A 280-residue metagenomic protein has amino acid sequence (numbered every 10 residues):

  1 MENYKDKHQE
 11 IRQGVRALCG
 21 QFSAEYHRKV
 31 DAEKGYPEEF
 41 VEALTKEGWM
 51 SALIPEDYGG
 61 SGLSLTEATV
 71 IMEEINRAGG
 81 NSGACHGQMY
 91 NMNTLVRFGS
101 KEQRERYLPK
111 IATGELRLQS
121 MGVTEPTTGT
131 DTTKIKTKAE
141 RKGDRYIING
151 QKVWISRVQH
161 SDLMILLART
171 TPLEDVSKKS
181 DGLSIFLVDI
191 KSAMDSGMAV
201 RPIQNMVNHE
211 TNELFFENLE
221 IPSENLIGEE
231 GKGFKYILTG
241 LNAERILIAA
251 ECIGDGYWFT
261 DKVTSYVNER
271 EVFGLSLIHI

Functional and structural regions predicted by a protein language model:
M1-H86, R106, K110: Amphipathic, small/basic residue-rich leader segments at the start of a protein or domain
E2-K7, R77, G197-I278: Glycine-rich beta->alpha junctions and the first turn(s) of the following alpha-helix
G48, I71-N76, L167-T170, L187-A193 (+2 more regions): Short Ser/Thr-interspersed hydrophobic loop/turn segments at strand-loop and sheet-helix junctions that line or gate
G62-E74, D131-I135, F215, I221: Structural signature of FAD isoalloxazine-binding scaffolds in flavoprotein oxidoreductases
G83-E102, G129: N-terminal glycine-rich flavin-associated loop
G114-V123, L167: A short, Trp-centered hydrophobic/proline-enriched beta-strand micro-motif
T137-E140: A structural signal for short hydrophobic beta-strand segments in well-ordered beta-sheet cores
D144-R145, N149-G197: A short core secondary-structure module
